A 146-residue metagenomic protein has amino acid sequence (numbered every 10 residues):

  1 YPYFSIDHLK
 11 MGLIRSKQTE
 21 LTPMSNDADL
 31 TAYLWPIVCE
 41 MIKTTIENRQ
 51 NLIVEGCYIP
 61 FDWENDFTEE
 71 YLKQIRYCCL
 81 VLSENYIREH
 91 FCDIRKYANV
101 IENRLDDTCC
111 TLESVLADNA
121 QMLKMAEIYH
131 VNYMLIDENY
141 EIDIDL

Functional and structural regions predicted by a protein language model:
Y1, Y71-R76, Y129-V131: Short glycine-/polar-rich loops that comprise or flank the Walker A/P-loop and associated switch/sensor motifs
Y1-I37: Conserved substrate/cofactor phosphate-moiety recognition/catalytic segment in nucleotide-dependent phosphotransferases
S5, V81, L135-D137: Residue-level recognition of beta-strand->loop/alpha-helix junctions
H8-M11, I59-P60, L82-R88, Y140-E141: Conserved nucleotide-binding/hydrolysis micro-motifs of P-loop NTPases
T19-P23, E70-K73, R95-Y97: Short, hinge-like loop/turn segments at secondary-structure boundaries
A28-L82: Glycine-rich phosphate-binding loop used to anchor ATP phosphates in small-molecule kinases, encompassing both
I75-N119: A glycine- and Lys/Arg-enriched "phosphate-lid" helix/loop adjacent to the NTP-binding pocket of small-molecule kinases
A120-L146: NTP-dependent small-molecule kinase module
